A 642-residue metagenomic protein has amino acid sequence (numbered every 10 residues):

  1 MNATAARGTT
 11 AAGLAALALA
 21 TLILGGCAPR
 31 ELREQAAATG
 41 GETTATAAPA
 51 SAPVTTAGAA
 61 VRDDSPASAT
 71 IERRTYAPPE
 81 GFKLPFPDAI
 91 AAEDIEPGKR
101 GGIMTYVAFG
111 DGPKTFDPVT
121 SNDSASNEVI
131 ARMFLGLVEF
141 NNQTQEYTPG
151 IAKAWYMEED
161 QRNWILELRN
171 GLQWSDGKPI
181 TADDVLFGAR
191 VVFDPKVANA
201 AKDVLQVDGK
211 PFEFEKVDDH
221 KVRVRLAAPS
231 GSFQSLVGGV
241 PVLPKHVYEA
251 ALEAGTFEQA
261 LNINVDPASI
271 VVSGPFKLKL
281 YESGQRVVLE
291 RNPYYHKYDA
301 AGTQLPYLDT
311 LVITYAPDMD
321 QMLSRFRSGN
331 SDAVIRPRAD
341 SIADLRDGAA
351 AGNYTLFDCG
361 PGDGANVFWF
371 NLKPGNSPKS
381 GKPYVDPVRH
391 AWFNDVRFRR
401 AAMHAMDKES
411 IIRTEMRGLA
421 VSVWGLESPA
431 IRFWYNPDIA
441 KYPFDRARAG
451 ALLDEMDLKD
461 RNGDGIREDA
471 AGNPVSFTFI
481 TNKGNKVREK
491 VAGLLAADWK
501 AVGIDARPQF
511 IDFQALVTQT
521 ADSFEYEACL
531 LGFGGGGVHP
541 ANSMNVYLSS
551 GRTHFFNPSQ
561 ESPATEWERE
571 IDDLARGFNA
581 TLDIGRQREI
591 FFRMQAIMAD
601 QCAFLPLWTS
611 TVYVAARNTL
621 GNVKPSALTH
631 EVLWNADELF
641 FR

Functional and structural regions predicted by a protein language model:
N2-A15: Bacterial N-terminal signal peptides that target proteins for export
G13-G25: Bacterial N-terminal signal peptides
C27-D94, E139-Q143, Y156, D160-I165 (+9 more regions): Extracytoplasmic/periplasmic ligand-capture domains
R73, P78-A91, G101-E159, R190 (+1 more regions): N-terminal lobe/hinge region of extracytoplasmic solute-binding protein
A91, D111-N127, I151, K178 (+6 more regions): A structural "hinge/loop" feature
G98-K99, K202-A254, E282: Surface-exposed binding/hinge segments that line and control ligand-binding clefts or catalytic entry sites
E249-L252, L419-D438, Y613-A615: Mature extracytoplasmic/periplasmic domains
L607: Active-site-proximal polar cores
